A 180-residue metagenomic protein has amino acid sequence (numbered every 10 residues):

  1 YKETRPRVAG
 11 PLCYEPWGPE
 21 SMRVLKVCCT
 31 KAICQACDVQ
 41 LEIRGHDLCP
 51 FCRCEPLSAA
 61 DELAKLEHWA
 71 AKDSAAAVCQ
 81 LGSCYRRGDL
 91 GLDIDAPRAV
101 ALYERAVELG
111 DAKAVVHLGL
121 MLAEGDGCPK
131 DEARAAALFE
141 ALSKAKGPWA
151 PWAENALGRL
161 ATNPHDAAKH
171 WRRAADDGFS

Functional and structural regions predicted by a protein language model:
Y1-L25: Proximal pre-RING flanking segment of RING-type E3 ubiquitin ligases
G10-C13, L25-K26, C34, C49-C52: Short cysteine-rich clusters marking metal-coordination/redox-active sites
C28, A32-G45: Cys/His-coordinated zinc-finger cores
T30, A71-A75, R87-D89, E108-A112 (+4 more regions): Short helix-capping/linker turns of helical repeat alpha-solenoids
W69, R105-A106, A141-L142, R173-A174: Canonical positions in the second alpha-helix
V78-R87, L92, V115-E124, E154-T162: Hydrophobic face of amphipathic alpha-helices that form TPR/SEL1-like repeat modules and related alpha-solenoid
